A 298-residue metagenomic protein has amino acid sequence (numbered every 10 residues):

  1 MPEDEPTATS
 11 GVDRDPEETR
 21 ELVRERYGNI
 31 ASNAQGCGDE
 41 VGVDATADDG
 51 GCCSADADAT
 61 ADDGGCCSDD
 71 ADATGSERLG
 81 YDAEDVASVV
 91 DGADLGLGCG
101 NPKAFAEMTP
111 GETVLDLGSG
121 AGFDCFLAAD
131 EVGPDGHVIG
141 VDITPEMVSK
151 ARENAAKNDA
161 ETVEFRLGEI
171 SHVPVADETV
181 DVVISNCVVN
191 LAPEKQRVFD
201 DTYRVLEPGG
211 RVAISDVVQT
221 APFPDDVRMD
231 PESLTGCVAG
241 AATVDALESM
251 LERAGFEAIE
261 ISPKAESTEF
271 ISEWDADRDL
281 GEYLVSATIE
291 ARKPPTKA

Functional and structural regions predicted by a protein language model:
P2-G80: N-terminal auxiliary segments of SAM/dcSAM-dependent transferases
V114, V182-I184: Hydrophobic beta-strand segment of the Class I
N158-S171: Conserved SAM-binding strand-loop segment of SAM-dependent methyltransferases
S171-V182: A short acidic, Gly/Pro-enriched loop at the edge of an enzyme's catalytic core that lines a small-molecule cofactor
Q196-R211: A short glycine-rich, Lys/Arg-flanked "PGG" loop and its adjoining helix->strand segment in the class I
T220-V238: Short, glycine-/aromatic-enriched active-site segment of Class I SAM-dependent methyltransferases
A239-I261: Short alpha-helix
A254-A298: C-terminal lobe and adjacent flexible extensions of AdoMet/dcAdoMet transferase-like proteins
